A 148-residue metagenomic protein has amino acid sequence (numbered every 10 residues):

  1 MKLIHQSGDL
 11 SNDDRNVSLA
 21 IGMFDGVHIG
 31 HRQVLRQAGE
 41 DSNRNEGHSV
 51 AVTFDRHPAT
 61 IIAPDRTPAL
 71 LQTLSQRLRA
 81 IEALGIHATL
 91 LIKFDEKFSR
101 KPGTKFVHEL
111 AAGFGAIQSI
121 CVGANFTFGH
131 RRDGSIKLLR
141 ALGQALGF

Functional and structural regions predicted by a protein language model:
M1-F148: Nucleotidyltransferase catalytic core that binds NTPs
